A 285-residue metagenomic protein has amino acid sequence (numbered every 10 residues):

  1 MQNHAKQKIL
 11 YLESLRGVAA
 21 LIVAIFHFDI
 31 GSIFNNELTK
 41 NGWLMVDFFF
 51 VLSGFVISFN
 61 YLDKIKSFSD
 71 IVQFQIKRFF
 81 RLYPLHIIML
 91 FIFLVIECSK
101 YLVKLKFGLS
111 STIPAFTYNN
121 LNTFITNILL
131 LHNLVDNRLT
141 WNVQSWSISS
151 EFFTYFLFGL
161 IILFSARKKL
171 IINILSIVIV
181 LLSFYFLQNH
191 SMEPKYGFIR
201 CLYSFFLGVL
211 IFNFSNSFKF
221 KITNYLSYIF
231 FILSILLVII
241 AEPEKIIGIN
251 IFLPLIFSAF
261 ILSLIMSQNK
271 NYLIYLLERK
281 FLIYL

Functional and structural regions predicted by a protein language model:
M1-L12, V18-G42, S58-V72, V135-D136 (+2 more regions): Alpha-helical transmembrane segments in multi-pass integral membrane proteins
I9-L12, Q73-F74, L82, S147 (+1 more regions): Alpha-helical transmembrane segments and their helix-entry boundary regions
E13, G17-A20, S53, P84-L90 (+2 more regions): Residues within membrane-spanning alpha-helices of integral membrane proteins, especially the hydrophobic core/packing
R16, A24, D47, G54 (+5 more regions): Divalent metal-coordination and catalytic microenvironments
A20-V23, F50-V56, L90-F93, T123 (+2 more regions): Helical transmembrane-bundle signal
L21, I87, F91-V95, S99 (+5 more regions): Generic alpha-helical transmembrane segments of integral inner-membrane proteins, especially permease/transport modules
V46-F80, L85-S110, V209-N213, I265-Q268: Juxtamembrane transmembrane-helix termini
Y83-S150, F184, L255-I261, I265-M266: Membrane-interface helix-loop-helix regions
